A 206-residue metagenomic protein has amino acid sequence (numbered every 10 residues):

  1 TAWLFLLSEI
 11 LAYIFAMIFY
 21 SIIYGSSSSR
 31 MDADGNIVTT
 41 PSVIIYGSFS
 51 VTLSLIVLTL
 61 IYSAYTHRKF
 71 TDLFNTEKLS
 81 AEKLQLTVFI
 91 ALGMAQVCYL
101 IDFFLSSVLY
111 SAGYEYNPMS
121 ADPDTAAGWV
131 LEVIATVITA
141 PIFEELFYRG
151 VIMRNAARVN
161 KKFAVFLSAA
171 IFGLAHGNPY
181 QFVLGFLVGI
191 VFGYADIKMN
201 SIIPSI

Functional and structural regions predicted by a protein language model:
T1, T40-T52, K83-T87, G128-V133 (+3 more regions): Residue-level signature of transmembrane alpha-helical entry/exit and packing/kink sites in multi-pass membrane
T1-L73: N-terminal, membrane-interfacial amphipathic/helix-forming hydrophobic leader that caps and precedes the first
A2-I14, S50, Q85-L100, I206: Hydrophobic alpha-helical membrane-insertion segments
I10, I14-S21, L174, Q181-I206: Functionally important transmembrane alpha-helices
S28-R30, I37-P41, T71-L146: Juxtamembrane helix-loop-helix connectors linking adjacent transmembrane helices in multi-pass membrane enzymes
F49, V88, L92, V133-I134 (+7 more regions): Residue-level signature of the transmembrane alpha-helical core of multi-pass small-molecule transporters
L53-H67, I138-N155: Transmembrane alpha-helical segments in integral membrane proteins
F143-L167, Y194-S201: Membrane-interface helix/loop boundary segments of multi-pass membrane proteins
